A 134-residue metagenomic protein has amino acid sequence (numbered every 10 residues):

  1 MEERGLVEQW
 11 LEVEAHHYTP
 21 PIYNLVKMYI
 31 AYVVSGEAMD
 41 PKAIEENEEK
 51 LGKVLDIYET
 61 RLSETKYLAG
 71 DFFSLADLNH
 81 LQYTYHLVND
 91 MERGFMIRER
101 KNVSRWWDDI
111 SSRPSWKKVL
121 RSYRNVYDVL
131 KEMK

Functional and structural regions predicted by a protein language model:
M1-E2, V119: Short, surface-exposed acidic
E2-S112: GST-like fold's C-terminal all-alpha helical module
K117-K134: C-terminal helix/juxtamembrane-tail motif
